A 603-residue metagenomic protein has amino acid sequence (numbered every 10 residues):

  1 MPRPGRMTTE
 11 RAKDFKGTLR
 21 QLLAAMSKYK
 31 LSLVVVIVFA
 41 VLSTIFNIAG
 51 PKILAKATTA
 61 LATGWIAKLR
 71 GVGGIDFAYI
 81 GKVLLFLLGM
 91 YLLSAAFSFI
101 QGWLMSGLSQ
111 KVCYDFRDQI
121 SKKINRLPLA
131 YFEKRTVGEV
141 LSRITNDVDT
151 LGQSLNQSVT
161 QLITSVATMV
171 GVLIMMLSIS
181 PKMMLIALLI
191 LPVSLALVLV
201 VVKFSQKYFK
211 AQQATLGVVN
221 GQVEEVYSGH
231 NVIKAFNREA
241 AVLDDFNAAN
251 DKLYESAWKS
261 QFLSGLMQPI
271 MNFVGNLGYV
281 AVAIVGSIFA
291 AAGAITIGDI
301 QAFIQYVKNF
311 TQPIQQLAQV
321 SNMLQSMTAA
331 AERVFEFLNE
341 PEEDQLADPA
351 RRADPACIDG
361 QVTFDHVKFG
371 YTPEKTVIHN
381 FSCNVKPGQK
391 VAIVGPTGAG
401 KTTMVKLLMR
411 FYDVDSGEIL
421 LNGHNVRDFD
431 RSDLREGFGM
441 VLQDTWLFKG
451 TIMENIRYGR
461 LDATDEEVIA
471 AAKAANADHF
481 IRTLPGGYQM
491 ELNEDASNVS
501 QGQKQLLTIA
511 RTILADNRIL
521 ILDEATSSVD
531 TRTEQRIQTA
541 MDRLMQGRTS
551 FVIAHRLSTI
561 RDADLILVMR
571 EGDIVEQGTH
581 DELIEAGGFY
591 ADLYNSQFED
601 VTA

Functional and structural regions predicted by a protein language model:
M1-N47, A62-V83, I100-M105, S109 (+7 more regions): Membrane-integrated ABC transporters
T8-F15, V38-F39, F46-A62, I66 (+12 more regions): Juxtamembrane helix-loop junctions of ABC transporter transmembrane domains
K28, S32-I45, K56, Q157-A211 (+2 more regions): Transmembrane helices of ABC transporter permease
K28-K30, L129-A130, V148-L155, V159 (+7 more regions): An intracellular "coupling" helix at the cytosolic face of ABC transporter transmembrane type-1 domains
G64, M175-L189, K259, L263-E332 (+1 more regions): Helix-loop-helix
G107, E139, R143, S154 (+6 more regions): N-terminal turn
I124, F246, V334, F364-H366: Conserved catalytic Walker-motif region of ABC-type ATPase nucleotide-binding domains
L346, P355-A603: ABC-type nucleotide-binding domain
